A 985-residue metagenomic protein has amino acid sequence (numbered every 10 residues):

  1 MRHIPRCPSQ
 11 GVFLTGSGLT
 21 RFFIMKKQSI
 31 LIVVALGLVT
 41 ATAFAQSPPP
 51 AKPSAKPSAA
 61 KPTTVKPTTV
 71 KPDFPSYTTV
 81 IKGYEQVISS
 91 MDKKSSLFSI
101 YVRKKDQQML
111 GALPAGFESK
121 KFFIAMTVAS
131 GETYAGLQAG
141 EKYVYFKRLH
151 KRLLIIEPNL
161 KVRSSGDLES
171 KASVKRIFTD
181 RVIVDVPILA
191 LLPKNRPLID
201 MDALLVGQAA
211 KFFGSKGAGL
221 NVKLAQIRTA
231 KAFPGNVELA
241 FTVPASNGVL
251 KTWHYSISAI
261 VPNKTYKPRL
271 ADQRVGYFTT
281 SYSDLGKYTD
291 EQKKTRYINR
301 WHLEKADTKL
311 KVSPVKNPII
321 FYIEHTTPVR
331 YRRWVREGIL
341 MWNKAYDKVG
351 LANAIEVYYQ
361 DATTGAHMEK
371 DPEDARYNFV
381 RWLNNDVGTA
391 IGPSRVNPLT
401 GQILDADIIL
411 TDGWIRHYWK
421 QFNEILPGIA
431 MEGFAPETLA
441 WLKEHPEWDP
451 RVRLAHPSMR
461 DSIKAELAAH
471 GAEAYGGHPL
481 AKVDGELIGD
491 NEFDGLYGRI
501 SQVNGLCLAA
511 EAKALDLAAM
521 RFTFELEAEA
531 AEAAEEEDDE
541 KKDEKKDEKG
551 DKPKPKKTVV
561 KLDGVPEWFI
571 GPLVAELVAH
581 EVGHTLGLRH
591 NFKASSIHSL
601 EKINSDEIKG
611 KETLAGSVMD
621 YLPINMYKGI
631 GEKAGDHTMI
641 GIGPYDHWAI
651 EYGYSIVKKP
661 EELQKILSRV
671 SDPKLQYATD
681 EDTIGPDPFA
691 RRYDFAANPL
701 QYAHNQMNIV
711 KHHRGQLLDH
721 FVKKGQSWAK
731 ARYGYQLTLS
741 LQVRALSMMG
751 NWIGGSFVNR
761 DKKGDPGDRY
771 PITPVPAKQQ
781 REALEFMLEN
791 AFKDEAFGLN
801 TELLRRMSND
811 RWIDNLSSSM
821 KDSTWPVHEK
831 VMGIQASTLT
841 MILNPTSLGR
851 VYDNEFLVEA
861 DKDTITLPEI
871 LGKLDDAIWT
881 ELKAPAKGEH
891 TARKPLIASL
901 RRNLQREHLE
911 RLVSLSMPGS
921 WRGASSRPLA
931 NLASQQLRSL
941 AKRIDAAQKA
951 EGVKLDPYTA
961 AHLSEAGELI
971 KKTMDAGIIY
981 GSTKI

Functional and structural regions predicted by a protein language model:
L19, F23-L31: Bacterial N-terminal signal peptides that target proteins for export
V33-A41: Bacterial N-terminal signal peptides
A43-A45: Boundary at the C-terminal end of the N-terminal hydrophobic targeting segment
P49-M109, L113-T327, R336, A345 (+8 more regions): Auxiliary tRNA-acceptor-end handling modules of aminoacyl-tRNA synthetases
E337-N343, G401, E576-N591: Active-site recognition of the HExxH zinc-binding catalytic motif
L340-L351, H584, L588, I624 (+1 more regions): Sec-exported extracytoplasmic/periplasmic mature domains
K482-D484, I488-F569, A594-I985: Conserved catalytic/binding loops enriched for acidic/polar residues
